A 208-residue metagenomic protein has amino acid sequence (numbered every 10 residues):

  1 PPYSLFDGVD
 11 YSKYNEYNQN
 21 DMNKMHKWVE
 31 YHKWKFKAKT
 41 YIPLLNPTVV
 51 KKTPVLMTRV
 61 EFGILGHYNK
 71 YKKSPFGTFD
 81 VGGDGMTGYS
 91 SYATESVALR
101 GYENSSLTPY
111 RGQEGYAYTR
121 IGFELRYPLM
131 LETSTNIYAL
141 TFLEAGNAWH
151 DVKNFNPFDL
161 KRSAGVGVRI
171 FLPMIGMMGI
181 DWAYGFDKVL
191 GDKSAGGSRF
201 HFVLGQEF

Functional and structural regions predicted by a protein language model:
P1-L129, T141, W149-D151: C-terminal outer-membrane beta-barrel translocator/porin domains of Gram-negative envelope proteins and their
T40-I42, L125-Y127, I170-L172, Y184 (+1 more regions): Residue-level signature of outer-membrane beta-barrel architecture
L45-V49, M130-T133, I170-I180: Repeated loop/turn-to-beta-strand initiation elements of outer-membrane beta-barrel proteins
L56-V60, F123, A139-L143, V168 (+2 more regions): Membrane-embedded beta-strand positions of outer-membrane beta-barrel proteins
R100, G146-S163: Outer-membrane beta-barrel transmembrane domain signature
P157-I175: Strand-loop-strand
I170, G196-F208: Outer-membrane beta-barrel "beta-signal"
W182-R199: Outer-membrane beta-barrel translocator/channel fold
